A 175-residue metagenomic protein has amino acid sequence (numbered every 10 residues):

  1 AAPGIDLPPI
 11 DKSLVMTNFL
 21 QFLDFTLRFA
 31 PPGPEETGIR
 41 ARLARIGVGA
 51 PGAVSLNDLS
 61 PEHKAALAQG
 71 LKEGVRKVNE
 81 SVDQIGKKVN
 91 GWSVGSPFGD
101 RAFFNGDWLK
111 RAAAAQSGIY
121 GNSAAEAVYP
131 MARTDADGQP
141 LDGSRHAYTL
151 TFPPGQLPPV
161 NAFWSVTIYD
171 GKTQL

Functional and structural regions predicted by a protein language model:
A1-L175: A compositional/structural signature for long, glycine/proline-rich flexible linkers and loops on extracytoplasmic
